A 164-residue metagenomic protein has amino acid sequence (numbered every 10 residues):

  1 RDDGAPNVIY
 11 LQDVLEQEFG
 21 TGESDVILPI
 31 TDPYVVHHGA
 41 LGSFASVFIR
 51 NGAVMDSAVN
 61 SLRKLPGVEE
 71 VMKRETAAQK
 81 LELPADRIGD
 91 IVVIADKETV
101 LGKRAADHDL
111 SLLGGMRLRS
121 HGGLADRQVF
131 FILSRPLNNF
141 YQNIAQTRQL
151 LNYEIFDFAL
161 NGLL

Functional and structural regions predicted by a protein language model:
R1-L164: Feature captures the catalytic ectodomains and active-site-proximal regions of enzymes that hydrolyze or transfer
